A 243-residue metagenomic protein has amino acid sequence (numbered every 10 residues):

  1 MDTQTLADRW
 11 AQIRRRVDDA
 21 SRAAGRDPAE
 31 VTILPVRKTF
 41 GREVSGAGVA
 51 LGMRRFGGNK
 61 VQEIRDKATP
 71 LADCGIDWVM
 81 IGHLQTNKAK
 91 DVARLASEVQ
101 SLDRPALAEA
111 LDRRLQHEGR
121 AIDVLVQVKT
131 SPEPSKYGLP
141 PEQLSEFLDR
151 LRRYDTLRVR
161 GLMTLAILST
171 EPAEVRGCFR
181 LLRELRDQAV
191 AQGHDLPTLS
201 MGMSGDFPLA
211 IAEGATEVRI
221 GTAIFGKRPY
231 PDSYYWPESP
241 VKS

Functional and structural regions predicted by a protein language model:
M1-G205, E213, F225-K227: Conserved alpha/beta-domain cores
A215-S233: Gly/Pro- and small hydrophobic-enriched strand-loop and loop-to-helix capping segments that sit at the rims
Y230-S243: Active-site loop ensemble at the mouth of alpha/beta enzyme cores that anchors a bound cofactor
